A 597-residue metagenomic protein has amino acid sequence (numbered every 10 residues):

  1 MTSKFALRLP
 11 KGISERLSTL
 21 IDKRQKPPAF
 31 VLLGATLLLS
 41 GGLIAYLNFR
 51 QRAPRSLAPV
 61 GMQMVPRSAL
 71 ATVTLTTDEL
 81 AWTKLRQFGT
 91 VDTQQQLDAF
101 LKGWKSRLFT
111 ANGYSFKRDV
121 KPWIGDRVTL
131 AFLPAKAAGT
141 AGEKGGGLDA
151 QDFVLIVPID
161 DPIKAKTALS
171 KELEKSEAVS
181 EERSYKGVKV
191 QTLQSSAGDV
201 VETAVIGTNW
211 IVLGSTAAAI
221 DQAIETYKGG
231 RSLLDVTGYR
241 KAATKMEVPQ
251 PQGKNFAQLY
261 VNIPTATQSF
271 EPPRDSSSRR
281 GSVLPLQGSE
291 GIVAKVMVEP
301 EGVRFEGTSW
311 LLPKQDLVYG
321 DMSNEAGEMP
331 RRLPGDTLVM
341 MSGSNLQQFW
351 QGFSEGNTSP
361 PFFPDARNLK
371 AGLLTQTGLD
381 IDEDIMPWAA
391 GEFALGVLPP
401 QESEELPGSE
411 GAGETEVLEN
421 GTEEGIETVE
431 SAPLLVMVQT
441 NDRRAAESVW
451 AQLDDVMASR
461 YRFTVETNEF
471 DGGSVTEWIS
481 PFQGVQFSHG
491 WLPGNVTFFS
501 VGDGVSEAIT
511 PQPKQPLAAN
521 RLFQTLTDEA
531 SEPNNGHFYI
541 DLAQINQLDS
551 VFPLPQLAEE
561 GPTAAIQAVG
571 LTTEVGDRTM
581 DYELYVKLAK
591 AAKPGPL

Functional and structural regions predicted by a protein language model:
M1-R16: N-terminal intrinsically disordered, acidic low-complexity segments at the extreme N-terminus
S14-L43, A53-L57, G61-Q63, S215 (+2 more regions): Leucine-rich, highly hydrophobic segment in Treponema pallidum outer-membrane-associated proteins
S18-D152, V157-E177, Q258-V261, R274 (+2 more regions): Structural boundary/hinge residues at secondary-structure and domain interfaces
P66-A69, D149-Q151, A197-V200, V205-N209 (+7 more regions): Short, well-ordered loop/turn elements at secondary-structure boundaries
T72-V73, D152-P158, P162, W210-G214 (+3 more regions): Short, structured motif recognition centered on aromatic/hydrophobic residues
E79, T83-F100, P158-K189, T216-E247 (+7 more regions): Extended intrinsically disordered, low-complexity coil regions enriched in Ser, Thr, Gly, Ala and often Pro
N112-Y114, D119-V120, V179-V293, T464-T467 (+1 more regions): An internal, short helix-loop-strand segment that often contains or flanks glycine-aspartate motifs
P122-A135, V190, S195-S196, V200 (+4 more regions): Long compositionally biased, domain-poor regions of proteins
